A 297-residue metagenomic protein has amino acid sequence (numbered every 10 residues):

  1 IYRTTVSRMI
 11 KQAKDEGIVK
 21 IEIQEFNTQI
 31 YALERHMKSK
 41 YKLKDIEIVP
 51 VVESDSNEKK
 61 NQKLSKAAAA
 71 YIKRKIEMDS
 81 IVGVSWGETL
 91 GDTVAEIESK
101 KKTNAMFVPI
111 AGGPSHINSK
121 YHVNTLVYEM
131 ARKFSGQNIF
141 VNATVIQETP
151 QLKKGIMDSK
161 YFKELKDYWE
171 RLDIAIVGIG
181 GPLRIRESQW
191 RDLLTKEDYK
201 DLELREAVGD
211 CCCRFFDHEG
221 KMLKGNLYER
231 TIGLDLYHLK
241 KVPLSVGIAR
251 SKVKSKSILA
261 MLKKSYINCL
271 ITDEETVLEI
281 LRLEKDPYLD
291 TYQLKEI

Functional and structural regions predicted by a protein language model:
I1-Y2: Short coil turns linking two alpha-helices in DNA-binding domains
S7-I10: Key DNA-contacting residues within the recognition helix of helix-turn-helix
G17-A32: Short Lys/Arg-enriched helix C-cap and helix-to-coil transition segments that create basic nucleic-acid-contact patches
Y31-A32, H218, M222-I297: ATP/nucleoside-binding phosphotransfer catalytic cores, i.e., glycine-rich phosphate-binding loops
R35, K40-S80, K102-L183, W190-D192 (+1 more regions): Ligand-binding beta-strand-loop-alpha-helix segment within the catalytic cores of soluble metabolic enzymes
V82-D92, G181-L183, S251-V253: Gly/Ser/Thr-rich loops at beta-strand to alpha-helix junctions that form or flank small-molecule/cofactor-binding
S188-H218, C269: Gly/Ser/Thr-rich active-site loops/lids in small-molecule metabolic enzymes that frequently grip phosphoryl groups
